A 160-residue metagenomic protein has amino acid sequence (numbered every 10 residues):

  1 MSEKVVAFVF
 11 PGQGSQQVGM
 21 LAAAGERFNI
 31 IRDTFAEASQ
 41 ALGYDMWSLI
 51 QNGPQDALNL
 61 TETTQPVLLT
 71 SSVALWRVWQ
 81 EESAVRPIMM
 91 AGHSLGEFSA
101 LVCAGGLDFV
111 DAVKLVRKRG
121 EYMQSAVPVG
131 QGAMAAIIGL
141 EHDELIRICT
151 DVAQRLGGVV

Functional and structural regions predicted by a protein language model:
S2-A91, A153-R155: Helix-rich "cap/lid" substructures immediately adjacent to catalytic or cofactor-binding pockets
Q13-S15, Q40-L42, A104-V160: Alpha/beta catalytic cores of group-transfer enzymes, especially the acyltransferase/condensing modules of polyketide
Q16-V18, A23, W47, G96 (+3 more regions): Short, electropositive, low-hydrophobicity segments enriched in small/polar residues
D33, V67, S94-L95, L107 (+2 more regions): An amphipathic alpha-helix/helix-turn recognition signal
G53-P54, S94, V116, C149: A general structural motif at alpha-helix termini
Q55-D56, A91-L95, G120, G132-A136: Short, glycine/charge-rich beta-strand/loop segments that flank catalytic centers and engage negatively charged groups
S72, I88-G96, A100, D108: Gly/Ala-rich beta-loop-alpha elbow adjacent to hydrolase catalytic centers
R77, V102-C103: Hydrophobic, well-ordered beta-alpha structural blocks that scaffold small-molecule cofactor pockets
